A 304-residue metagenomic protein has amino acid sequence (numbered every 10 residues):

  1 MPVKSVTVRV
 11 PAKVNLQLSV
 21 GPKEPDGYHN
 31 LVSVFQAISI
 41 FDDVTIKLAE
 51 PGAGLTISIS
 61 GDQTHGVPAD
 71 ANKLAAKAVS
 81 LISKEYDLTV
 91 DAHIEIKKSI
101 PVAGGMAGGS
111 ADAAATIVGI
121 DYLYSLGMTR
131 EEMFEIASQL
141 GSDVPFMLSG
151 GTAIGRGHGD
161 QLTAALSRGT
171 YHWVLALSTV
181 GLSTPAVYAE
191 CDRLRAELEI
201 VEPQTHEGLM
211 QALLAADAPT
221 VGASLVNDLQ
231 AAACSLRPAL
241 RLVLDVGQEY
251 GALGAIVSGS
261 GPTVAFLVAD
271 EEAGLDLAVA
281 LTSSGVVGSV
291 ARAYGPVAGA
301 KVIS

Functional and structural regions predicted by a protein language model:
M1-A103, Y122, L126-E131, R168 (+3 more regions): ATP-binding N-lobe of GHMP and related small-molecule kinases
T7, D43, T152-I154, W173-L175 (+1 more regions): Conserved hydrophobic/aromatic beta-strand scaffold that supports enzyme active sites
L16, V44-I46, A75, G109 (+5 more regions): Residue-level signal for inorganic ion chemistry
P68, E95-Y124, S142, A252-V268: Glycine/serine-rich anion-binding loops at beta->alpha junctions that coordinate negatively charged ligand groups
K77-E85, E132, I136-Q139, A232 (+2 more regions): Generic non-transmembrane alpha-helical segments
D91, A113, I117-I154, Q161: Contiguous, small/hydrophobic- and glycine-enriched helical/loop subdomains that border and often "cap" functional
S149, G155-G254, E272-L275, V279 (+1 more regions): Conserved, helical-rich catalytic subdomain that frames metal- and/or nucleotide-binding sites in enzyme alpha/beta
